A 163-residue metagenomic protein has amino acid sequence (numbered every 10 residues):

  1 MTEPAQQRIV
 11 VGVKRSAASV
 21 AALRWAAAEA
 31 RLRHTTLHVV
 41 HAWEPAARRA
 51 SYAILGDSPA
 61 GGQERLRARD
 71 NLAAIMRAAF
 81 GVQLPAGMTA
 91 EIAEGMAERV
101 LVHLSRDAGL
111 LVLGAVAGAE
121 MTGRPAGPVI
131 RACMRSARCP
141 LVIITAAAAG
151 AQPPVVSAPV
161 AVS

Functional and structural regions predicted by a protein language model:
M1-A5, A18, A78-L111, A148-S163: Structural beta-alpha unit
T2-G56, S136, V162-S163: Small/aliphatic-rich secondary-structure junction motif
H38-V40, T89-A93, V142-I144: General small-molecule cofactor/ligand-binding pocket signal
H41, A115-V116, T145-A146: Short secondary-structure boundary segments
A53, R124, S136-L141, T145 (+2 more regions): Protein-protein interaction modules outside structured cores
D57-N71, A119: A short acidic, glycine-rich active-site loop that binds or catalyzes chemistry on phosphate/adenosine moieties
L113-S136, G150-P153: Glycine-rich, Arg-bearing micro-motifs that act as flexible, cationic patches
